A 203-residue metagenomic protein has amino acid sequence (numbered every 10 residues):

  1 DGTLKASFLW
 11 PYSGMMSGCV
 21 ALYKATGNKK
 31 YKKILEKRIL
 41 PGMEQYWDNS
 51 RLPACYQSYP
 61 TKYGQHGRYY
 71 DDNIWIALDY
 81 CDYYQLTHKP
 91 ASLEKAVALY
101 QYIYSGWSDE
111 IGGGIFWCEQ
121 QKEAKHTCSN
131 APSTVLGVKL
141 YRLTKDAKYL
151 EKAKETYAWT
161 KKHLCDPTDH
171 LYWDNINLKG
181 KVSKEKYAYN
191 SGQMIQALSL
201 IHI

Functional and structural regions predicted by a protein language model:
D1, K33-C55, L93-G113, K152-L171: Long, well-ordered core segments of solenoidal/helical folds
D1-M15, V20, K24, A54-I76 (+2 more regions): Solvent-exposed loop and edge beta-strand segments that line ligand/cofactor-binding and catalytic clefts
Y23, Y84-H88, Y141-K145: Short coil/turn linking the two alpha-helices of tandem helical-hairpin repeats
K29, L86-A91, T127, D146-K148: Short coil/turn and helix-start
D71-D82, L86-E119: Extracytoplasmic mature domains of secreted/periplasmic and thylakoid-lumen proteins
G114-E123, A131-D146, K154-A158, I176: Active-site lining segments of carbohydrate-active enzymes
I201-I203: Conserved small/polar residues in nucleotide/adenosyl-binding loops
